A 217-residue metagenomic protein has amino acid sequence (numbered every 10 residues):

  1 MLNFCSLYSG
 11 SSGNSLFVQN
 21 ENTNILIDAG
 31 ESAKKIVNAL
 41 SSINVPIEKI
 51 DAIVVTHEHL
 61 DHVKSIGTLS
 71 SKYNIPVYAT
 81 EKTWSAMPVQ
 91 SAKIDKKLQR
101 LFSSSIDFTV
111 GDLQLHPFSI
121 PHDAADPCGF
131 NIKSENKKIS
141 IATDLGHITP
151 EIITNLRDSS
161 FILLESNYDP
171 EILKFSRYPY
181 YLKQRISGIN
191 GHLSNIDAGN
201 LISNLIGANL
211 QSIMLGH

Functional and structural regions predicted by a protein language model:
M1-I43, C128-D144, F161: Conserved beta-strand hairpin/beta-sheet module of binuclear metal-dependent hydrolase folds, prominently
C5-S15, H57-H62, I66, P117: Structured catalytic core of nucleotide-sugar glycosyltransferases
T23, Y73-P76, G207-Q211: A short helix->loop->beta-strand "cap" motif at the edges of active sites that frequently abuts
L26-G30, I50-E58, Y78-E81, S140-T143 (+2 more regions): Active-site neighborhood of phospho(di)ester-bond hydrolases with catalytic His/Asp-centered motifs
A33-T80: Active-site metal-binding motif and surrounding structural segment of the metallo-beta-lactamase
E81-N136: Metallo-beta-lactamase
I106, D112-P117, P121-H122, S134-K137 (+2 more regions): Conserved catalytic scaffold of divalent metal-dependent phosphoesterases
P150-G216: Cap/insert and terminal regions of metallo-dependent hydrolase folds
